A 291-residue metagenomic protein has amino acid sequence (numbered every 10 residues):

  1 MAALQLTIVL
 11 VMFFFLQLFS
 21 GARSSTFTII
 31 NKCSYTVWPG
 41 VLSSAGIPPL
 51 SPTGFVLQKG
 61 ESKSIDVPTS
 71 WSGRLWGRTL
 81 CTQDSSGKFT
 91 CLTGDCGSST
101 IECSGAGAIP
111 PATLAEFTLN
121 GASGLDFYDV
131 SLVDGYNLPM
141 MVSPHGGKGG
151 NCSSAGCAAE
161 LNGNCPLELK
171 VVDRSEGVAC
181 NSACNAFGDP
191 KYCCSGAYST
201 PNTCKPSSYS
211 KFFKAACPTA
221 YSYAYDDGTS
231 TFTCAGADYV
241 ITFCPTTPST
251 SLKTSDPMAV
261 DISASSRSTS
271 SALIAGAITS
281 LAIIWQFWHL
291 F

Functional and structural regions predicted by a protein language model:
A2-L4, F13-F27, I284-F291: N-terminal signal peptide
T26-T36: Asparagine-centered strand-capping/turn motif at beta-strand->loop junctions
Y35-L42, M140-S143: Short, hydrophobic/aromatic beta-strand segments
I47-G73: Intrinsically disordered, low-complexity Pro/Gly/Ser/Thr-rich segments with frequent PxxP/GP/PP motifs and embedded
K63-A159: Secretome/extracellular-domain signature
P68, C152, A158-K211, A215-A216 (+2 more regions): Conserved functional hotspot residues or short segments at active or partner-binding sites across diverse domains
C244-A275: C-terminal GPI-anchoring signal of eukaryotic secretory precursors
S265-F291: Cleavable C-terminal sorting propeptides in eukaryotic secreted/cell-surface proteins
